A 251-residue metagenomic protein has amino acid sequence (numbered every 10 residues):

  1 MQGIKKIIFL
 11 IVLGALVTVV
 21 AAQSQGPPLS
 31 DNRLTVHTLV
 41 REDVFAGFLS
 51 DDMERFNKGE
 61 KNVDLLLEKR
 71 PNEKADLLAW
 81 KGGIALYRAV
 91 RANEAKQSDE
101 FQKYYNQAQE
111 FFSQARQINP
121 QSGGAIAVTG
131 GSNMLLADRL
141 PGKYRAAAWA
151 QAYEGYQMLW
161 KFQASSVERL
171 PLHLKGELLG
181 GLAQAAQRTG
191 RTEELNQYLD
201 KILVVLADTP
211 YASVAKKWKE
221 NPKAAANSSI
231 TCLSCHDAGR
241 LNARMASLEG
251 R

Functional and structural regions predicted by a protein language model:
I8-T18: Bacterial N-terminal signal peptides
V20-S24: Boundary at the C-terminal end of the N-terminal hydrophobic targeting segment
G26-D31, T35, L39-N62, L67 (+6 more regions): Short coil/linker segments at helix-helix boundaries
S30-L34, N72-A79, P120, G124-A127 (+1 more regions): Residue signature of alpha-solenoid helical repeat architecture, marking inter-repeat boundaries and helix-start
P71-N72, P120, A164, A207: Short coil turns that delineate tetratricopeptide repeat
N221-A225, M245-R251: Short cysteine/histidine-rich metal-coordination sites, predominantly Zn2+-binding motifs
S228-G239: The canonical Cys-X-X-Cys-His
